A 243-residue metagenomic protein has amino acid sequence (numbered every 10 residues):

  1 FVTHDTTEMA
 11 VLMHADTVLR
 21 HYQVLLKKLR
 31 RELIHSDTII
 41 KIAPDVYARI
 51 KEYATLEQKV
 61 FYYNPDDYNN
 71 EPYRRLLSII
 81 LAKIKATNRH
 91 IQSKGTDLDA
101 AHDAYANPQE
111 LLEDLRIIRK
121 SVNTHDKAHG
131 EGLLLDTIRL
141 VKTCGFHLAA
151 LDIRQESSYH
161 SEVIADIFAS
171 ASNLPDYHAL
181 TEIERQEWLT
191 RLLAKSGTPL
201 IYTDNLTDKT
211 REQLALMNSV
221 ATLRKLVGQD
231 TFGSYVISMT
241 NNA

Functional and structural regions predicted by a protein language model:
F1-T6, L115-I117, Q229-D230: Short acidic (Asp/Glu) and glycine-rich catalytic loops that position anionic groups and cofactors
V2-L29: Extended active-site and interfacial segments that coordinate phosphate-rich ligands in large catalytic machineries
R31-L226, G233: Extended, charge-enriched "interface" segments that sit outside catalytic cores
I153, I237-N242: Active-site beta-loop-alpha junctions enriched in small/polar residues
